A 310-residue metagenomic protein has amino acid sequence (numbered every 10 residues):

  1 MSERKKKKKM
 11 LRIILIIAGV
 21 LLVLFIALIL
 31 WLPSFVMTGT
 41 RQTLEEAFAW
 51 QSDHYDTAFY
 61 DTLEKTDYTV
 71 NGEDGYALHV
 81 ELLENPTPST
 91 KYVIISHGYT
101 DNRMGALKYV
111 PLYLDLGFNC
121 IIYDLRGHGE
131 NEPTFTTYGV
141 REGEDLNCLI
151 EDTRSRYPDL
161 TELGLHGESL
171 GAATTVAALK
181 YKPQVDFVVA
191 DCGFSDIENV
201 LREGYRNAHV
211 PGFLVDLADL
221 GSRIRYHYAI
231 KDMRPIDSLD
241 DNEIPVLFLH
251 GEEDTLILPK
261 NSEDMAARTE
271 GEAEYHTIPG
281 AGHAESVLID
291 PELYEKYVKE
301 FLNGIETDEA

Functional and structural regions predicted by a protein language model:
I14-I17, L21-N71, E81: An N-terminal hydrophobic leader/cap segment in hydrolases
Q42, A177-Y228: Hydrolase active-site cap/lid region
Y99-L112, L125: The serine-hydrolase catalytic nucleophile loop
Y109, I244, L258-A267: Short alpha-helix in the alpha/beta-hydrolase fold that links the catalytic acid
Y113-E132: Conserved alpha/beta-hydrolase
T136-Y157: Alpha/beta-hydrolase active-site loop
D241-E243, F248-H250, D254: Short beta-strand/loop motif that positions the catalytic acidic residue of the alpha/beta-hydrolase fold
A281-E292: Catalytic histidine-centered segment of alpha/beta-hydrolase-like enzymes
